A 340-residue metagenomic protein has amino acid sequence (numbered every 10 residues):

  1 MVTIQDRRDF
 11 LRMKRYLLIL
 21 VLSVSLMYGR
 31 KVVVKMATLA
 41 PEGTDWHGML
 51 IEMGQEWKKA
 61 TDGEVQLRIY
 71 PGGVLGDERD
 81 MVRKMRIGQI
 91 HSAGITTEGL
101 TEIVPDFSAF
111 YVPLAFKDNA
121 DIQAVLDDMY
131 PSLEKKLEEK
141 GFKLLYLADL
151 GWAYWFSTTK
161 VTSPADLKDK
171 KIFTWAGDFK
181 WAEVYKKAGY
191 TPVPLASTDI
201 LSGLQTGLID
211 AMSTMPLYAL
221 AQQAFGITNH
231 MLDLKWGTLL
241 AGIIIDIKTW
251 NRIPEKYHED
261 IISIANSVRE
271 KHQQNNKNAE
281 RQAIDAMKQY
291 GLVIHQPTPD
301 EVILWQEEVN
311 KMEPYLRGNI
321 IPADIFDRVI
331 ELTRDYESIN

Functional and structural regions predicted by a protein language model:
R7, L26-G29: Intrinsically disordered, low-complexity serine/threonine-rich segments
R8-Y16: Positively charged n-region of N-terminal signal peptides that target proteins for export
Y16-S25: Sec-dependent N-terminal signal peptides
I19, R30-D121, L137-N340: N-terminal secretory/targeting leader peptides
Q123-L137: Signature of the catalytic double-stranded beta-helix
